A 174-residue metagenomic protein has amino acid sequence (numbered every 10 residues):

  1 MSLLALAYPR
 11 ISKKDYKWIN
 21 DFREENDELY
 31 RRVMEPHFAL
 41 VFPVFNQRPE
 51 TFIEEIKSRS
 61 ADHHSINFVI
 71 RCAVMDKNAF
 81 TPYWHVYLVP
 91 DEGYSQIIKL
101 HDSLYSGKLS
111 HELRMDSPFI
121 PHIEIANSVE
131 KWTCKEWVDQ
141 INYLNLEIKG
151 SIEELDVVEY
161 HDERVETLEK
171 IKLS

Functional and structural regions predicted by a protein language model:
M1-V69, D91-I148, E166-S174: Basic, often amphipathic N-terminal segments
I66-F68, V86, L155: A broad, low-specificity signal marking well-ordered, structured residues that form hydrophobic/aromatic
D76-L88: Short, basic/glycine-rich phosphate-binding loops at helix/coil junctions that contact nucleotide phosphates
V157-H161: Short, exposed beta-strand-loop hairpins at the edges of beta-sheets in extracellular/periplasmic proteins
